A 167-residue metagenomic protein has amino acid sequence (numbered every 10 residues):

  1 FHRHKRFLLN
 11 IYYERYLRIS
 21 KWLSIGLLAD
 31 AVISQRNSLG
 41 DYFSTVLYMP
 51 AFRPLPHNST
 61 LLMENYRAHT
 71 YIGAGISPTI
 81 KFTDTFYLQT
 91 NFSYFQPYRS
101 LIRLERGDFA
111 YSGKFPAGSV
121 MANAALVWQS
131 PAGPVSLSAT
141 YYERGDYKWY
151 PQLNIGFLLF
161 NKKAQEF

Functional and structural regions predicted by a protein language model:
F1, S59-E64, G107-G113, A139-Y141: Extracellular loop and loop/strand-boundary signature of outer-membrane beta-barrel proteins
F1-T83, Y87-T90: C-terminal outer-membrane beta-barrel translocator/porin domains of Gram-negative envelope proteins and their
R3-L9, L23, A68-I72, P116-A122 (+2 more regions): Residues that define the transmembrane beta-barrel architecture of outer-membrane proteins
Y12-E14, G75-S77, N123-V127, N154-G156: Outer-membrane beta-barrel architecture
R15-L17, A31-L39, I80, F92-S100 (+3 more regions): Transmembrane beta-strands of outer-membrane beta-barrel pores
W22-S24, R36-T45, R99-R103, D146-Y150 (+1 more regions): Outer-membrane beta-barrel proteins
L47-S59, S100-R106, S130-S136: Flexible, solvent-exposed coil segments and beta strand-coil junctions, predominantly the extracellular/periplasmic
L126-P134, K148-F167: Outer-membrane beta-barrel "beta-signal"
